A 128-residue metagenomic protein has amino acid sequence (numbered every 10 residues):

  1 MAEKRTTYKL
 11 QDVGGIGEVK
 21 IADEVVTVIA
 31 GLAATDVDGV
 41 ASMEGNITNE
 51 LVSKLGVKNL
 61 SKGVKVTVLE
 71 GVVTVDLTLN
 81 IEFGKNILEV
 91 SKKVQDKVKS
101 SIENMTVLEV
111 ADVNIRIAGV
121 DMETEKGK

Functional and structural regions predicted by a protein language model:
A2-I81, I87, V110-N114, A118 (+1 more regions): Contiguous, often N-terminal, cationic amphipathic patches that form binding interfaces
I87-T106: Short, non-transmembrane amphipathic alpha-helical segments
